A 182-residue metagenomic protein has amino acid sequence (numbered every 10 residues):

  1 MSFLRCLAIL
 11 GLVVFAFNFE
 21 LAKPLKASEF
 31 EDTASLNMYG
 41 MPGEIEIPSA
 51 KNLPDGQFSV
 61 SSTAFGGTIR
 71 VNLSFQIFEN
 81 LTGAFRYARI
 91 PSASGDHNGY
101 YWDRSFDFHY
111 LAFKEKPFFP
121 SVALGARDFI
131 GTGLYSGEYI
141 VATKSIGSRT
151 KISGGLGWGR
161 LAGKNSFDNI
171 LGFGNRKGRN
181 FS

Functional and structural regions predicted by a protein language model:
M1-N37: Cleavable N-terminal export/targeting peptides
L25-G137, T143-T150, G154, W158-G163 (+1 more regions): Transmembrane beta-barrel domains of Gram-negative outer membranes and organellar outer membranes
